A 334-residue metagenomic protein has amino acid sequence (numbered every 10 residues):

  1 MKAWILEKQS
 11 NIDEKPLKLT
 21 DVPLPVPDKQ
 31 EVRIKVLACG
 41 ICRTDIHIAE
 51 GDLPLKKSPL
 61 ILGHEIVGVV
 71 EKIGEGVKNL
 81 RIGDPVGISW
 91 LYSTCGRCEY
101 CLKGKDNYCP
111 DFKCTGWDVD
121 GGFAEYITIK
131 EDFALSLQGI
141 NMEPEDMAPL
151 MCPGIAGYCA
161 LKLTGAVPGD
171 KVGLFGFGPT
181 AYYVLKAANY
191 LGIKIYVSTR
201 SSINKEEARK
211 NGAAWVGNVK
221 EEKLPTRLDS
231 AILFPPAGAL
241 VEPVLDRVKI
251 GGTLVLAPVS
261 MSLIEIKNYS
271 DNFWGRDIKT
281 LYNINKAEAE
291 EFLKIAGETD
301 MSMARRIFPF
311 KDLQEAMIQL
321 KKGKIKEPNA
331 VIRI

Functional and structural regions predicted by a protein language model:
P23-C39, D52-E99, Q138-N141: Glycine-rich beta-strand-centered segment in the early N-terminal region that forms part of a ligand/cofactor-binding
Q30, K223-A231: A short acidic, Gly/Pro-enriched loop at the edge of an enzyme's catalytic core that lines a small-molecule cofactor
C42, L80, W90-I140, P144: Cysteine-cluster motifs in flexible loop/terminal segments that predominantly coordinate metals
V86, F133, I140-E221: Mid-domain Rossmann-like dinucleotide-binding core that forms the NAD(H)/NADP(H) cofactor-binding site
Y190, E242, K286-I334: C-terminal hydrophobic helical "lid"/dimerization subdomain of Rossmann-like NAD(P)H-dependent oxidoreductases
A237-S302, I334: Glycine-rich phosphate-binding loop and adjacent beta-alpha segment of Rossmann(oid) nucleotide-cofactor-binding
